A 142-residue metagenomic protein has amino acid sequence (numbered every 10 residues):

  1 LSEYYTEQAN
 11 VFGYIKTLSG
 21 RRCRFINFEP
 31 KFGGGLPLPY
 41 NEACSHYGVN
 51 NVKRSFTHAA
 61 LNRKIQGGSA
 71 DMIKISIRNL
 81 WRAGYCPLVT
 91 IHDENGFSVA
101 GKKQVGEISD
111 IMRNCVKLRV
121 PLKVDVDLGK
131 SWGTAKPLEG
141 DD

Functional and structural regions predicted by a protein language model:
L1-D142: Conserved catalytic core of nucleotide polymerization and phosphodiester-bond processing enzymes
